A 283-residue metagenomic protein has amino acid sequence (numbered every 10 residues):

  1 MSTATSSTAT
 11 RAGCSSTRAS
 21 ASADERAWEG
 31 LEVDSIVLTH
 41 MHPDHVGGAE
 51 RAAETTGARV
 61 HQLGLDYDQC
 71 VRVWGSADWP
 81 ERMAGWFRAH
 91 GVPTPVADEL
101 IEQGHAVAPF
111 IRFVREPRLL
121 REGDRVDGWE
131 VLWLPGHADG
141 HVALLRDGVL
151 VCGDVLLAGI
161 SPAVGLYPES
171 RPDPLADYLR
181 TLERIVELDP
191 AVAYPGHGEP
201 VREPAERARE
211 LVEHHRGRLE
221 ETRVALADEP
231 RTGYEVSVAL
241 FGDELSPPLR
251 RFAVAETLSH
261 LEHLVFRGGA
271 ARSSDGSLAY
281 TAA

Functional and structural regions predicted by a protein language model:
M1-A12, T17-A23: Cationic, amphipathic, low-complexity alpha-helical segments enriched in hydrophobics plus arginine/proline
S7-T10, D127, L144-D147, A282-A283: Active-site beta-strand termini and strand-to-loop segments that position acidic
G13, S20-A21, G104-R115, E130-L219: Metallo-beta-lactamase
S20-R121, R125: Active-site HxH/HxHxD metal-binding segment of metal-dependent hydrolases
T39-H45, L63, P135-H137, H141 (+2 more regions): Histidine-centered divalent metal-coordination motifs
V46, Y178, T257: Aromatic/hydrophobic pocket-lining residues that form the small-molecule binding cavity in soluble enzyme cores
A58, H215, L219-R223, V254: Short, leucine-enriched amphipathic alpha-helices that occur as contiguous helical runs
R223-A283: C-terminal regulatory/interaction regions
